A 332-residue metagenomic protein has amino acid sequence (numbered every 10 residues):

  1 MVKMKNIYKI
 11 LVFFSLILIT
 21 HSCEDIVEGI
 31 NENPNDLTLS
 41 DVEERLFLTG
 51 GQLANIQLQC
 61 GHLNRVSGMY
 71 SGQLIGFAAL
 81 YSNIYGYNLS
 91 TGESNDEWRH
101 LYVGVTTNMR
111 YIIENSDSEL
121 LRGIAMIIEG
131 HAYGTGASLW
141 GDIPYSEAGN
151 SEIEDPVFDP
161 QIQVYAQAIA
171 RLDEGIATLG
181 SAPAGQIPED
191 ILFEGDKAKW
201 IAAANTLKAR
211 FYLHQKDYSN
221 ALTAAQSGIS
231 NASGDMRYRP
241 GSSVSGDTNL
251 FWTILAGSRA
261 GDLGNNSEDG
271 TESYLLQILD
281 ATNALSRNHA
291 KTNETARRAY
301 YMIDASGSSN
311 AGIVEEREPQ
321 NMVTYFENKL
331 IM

Functional and structural regions predicted by a protein language model:
V2-L11: Bacterial N-terminal signal peptides that target proteins for export
C23-G72, A225, M236: Membrane-proximal, proline-rich intrinsically disordered regions
C23-I26, I169-G180, I201-I254: Aromatic-residue-lined binding/catalytic grooves and analogous aromatic/hydrophobic interfacial grooves in multimeric
G76, L80-S146, N150-A182, M322-E327: Conserved, well-structured interaction surfaces
I128, T135, W200-A203, L207 (+1 more regions): "A position-specific structural signal for the A-helix of alpha-solenoid helical repeats
L139-A170, G185-A198, S219-T223, S230-S233 (+1 more regions): Short coil/linker segments at helix-helix boundaries
N220-I331: Hydrophobic-face positions in mid-chain alpha helices that act as interaction patches
